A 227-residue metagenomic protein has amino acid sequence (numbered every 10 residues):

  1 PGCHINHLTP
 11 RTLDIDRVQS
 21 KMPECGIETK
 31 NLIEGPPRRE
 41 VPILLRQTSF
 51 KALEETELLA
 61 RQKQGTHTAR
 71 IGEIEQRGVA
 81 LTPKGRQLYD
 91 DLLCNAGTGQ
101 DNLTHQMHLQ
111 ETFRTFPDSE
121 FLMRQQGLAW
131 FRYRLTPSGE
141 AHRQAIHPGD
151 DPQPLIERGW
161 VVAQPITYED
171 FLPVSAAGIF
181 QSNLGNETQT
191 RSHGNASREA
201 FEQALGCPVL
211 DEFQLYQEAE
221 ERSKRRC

Functional and structural regions predicted by a protein language model:
P1-C227: Extended, well-ordered protein cores
